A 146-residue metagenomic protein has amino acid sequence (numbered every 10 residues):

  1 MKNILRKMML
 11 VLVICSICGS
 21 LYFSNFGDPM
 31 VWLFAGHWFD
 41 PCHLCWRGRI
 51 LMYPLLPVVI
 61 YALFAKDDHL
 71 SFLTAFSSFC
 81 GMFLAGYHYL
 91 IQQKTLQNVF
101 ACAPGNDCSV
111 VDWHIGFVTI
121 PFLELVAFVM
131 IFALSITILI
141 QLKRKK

Functional and structural regions predicted by a protein language model:
M1-L44, L51-K146: Secretory/periplasmic and organellar redox-cofactor proteins
